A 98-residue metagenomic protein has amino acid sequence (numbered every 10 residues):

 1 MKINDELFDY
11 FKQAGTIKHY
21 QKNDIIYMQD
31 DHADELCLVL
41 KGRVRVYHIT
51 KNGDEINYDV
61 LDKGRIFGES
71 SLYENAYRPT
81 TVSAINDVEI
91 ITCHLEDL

Functional and structural regions predicted by a protein language model:
M1-I25, L61, I66-F67, S71-L72: Cyclic nucleotide-binding regulatory module and flanking cytosolic helices
G15, A33-D34: Short loop/turn microsegments at loop-to-beta-strand junctions
I26-D31: Short phosphate-coordinating micro-motif centered on Lys-Gly-acidic
D34-Y47, K63-R65: Glycine- and acidic-residue-biased ligand/ion/polar-headgroup-sensing regions
V44-N57: A short beta-strand-loop-beta hairpin characteristic of the jelly-roll/cupin
D59-L98: Cyclic-nucleotide recognition modules
